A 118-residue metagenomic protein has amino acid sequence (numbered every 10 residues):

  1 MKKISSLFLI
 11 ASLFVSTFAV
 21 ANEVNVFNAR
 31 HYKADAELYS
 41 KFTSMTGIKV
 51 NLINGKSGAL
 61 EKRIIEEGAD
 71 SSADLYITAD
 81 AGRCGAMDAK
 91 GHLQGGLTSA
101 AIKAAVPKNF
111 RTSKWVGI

Functional and structural regions predicted by a protein language model:
K2-I10: Sec-dependent signal peptide recognition, specifically the positively charged N-region followed immediately by
I10-A11, G82: Short, linear, compositionally biased motifs with a strong N-terminal bias
F14-V15, I65-E66, K114: Short, flexible, glycine/charge-rich loop motifs used to bind or transfer phosphoryl groups or to couple energy/partner
V15-A21: Sec/Tat signal peptide C-region and signal peptidase I cleavage site
A21-A86: Early extracytoplasmic/lumenal segment of secretory-pathway proteins
L60-R63, A86-M87, A104-T112: Short, charged, surface-exposed secondary-structure boundary motifs
S71-Y76, Q94-I118: A structural signal for short loop-to-beta-strand junctions that line the ligand-binding cleft of periplasmic/secreted
G91: Active-site neighborhood of HAD-like aspartate-dependent phosphohydrolases
